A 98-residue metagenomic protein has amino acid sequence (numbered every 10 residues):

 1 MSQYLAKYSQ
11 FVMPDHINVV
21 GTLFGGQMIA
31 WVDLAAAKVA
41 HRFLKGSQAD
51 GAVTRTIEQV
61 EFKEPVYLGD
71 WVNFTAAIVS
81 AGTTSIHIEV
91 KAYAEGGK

Functional and structural regions predicted by a protein language model:
M1-T54: Hot-dog-fold acyl-thioester-processing enzymes
Q3, K7, Y67-W71, V79-K98: HotDog/MaoC-like acyl-thioester-processing domains
G25-G26, K63, G82: Glycine-centered flexibility motif
A36, A40, V66-V72: Extended hydrophobic secondary-structure segments
Q48-D70: Small beta-barrel nucleic-acid-binding modules, principally OB-folds
